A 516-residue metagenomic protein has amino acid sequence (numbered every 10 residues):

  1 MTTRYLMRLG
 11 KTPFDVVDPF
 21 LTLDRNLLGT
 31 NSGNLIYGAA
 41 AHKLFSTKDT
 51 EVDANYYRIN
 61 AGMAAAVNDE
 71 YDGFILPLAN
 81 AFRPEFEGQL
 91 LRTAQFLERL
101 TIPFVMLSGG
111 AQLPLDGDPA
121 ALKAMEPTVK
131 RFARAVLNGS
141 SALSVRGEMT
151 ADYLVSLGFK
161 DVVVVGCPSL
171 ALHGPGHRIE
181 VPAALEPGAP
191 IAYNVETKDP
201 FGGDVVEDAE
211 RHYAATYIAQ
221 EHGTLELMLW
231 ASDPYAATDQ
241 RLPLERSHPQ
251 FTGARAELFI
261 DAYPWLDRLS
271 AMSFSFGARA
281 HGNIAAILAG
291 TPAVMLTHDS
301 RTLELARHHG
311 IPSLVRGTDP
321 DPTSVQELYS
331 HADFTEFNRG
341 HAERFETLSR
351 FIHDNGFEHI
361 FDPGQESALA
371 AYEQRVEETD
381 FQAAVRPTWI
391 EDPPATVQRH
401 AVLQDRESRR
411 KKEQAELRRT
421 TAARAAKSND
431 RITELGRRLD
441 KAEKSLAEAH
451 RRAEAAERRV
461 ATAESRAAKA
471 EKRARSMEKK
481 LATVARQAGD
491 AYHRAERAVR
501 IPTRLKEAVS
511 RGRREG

Functional and structural regions predicted by a protein language model:
M1-G516: Active-site anion-handling motifs in enzyme catalytic cores
